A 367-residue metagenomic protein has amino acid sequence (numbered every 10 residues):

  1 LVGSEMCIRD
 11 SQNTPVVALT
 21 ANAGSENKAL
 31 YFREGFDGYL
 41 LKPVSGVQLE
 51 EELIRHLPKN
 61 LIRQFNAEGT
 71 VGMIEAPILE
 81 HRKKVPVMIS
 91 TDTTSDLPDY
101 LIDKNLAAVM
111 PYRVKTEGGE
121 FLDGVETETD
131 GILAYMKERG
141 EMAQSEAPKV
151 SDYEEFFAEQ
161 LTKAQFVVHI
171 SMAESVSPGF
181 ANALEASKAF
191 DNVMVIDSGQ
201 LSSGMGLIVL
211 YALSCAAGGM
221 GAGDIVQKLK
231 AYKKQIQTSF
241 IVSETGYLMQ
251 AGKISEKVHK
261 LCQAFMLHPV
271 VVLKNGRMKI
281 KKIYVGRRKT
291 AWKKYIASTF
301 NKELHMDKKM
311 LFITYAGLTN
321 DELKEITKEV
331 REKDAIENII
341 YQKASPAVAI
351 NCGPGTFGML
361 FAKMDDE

Functional and structural regions predicted by a protein language model:
L1-I8: Short, small-residue-biased leader/transition segments that mark boundaries at the very start of proteins
Q12, A23-G38, E51, Q64: Alpha4 helix (beta4-alpha4-beta5 surface) of REC/receiver domains from two-component response regulators
V17-L19: Hydrophobic/aromatic residues positioned on beta-strands within the core alpha/beta folds
V44-L53: C-terminal output helix
L61-R82: CheY-like receiver
H81-M88, T93-A108, Y112-R113, G179-M194 (+1 more regions): Mixed-charge interfacial surface used for oligomerization/domain docking and macromolecular partner engagement
M88-K149: N-terminal glycine-rich anion-binding loop in soluble enzyme alpha/beta folds
